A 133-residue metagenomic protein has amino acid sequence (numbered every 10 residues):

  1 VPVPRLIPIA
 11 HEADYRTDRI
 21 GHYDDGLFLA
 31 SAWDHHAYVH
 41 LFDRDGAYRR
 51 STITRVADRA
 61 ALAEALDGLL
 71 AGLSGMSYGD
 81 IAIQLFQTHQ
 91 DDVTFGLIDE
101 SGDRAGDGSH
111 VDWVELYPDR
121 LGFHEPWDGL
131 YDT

Functional and structural regions predicted by a protein language model:
V1-T133: Sequence signature of WD/YWTD-type beta-propeller architectures
